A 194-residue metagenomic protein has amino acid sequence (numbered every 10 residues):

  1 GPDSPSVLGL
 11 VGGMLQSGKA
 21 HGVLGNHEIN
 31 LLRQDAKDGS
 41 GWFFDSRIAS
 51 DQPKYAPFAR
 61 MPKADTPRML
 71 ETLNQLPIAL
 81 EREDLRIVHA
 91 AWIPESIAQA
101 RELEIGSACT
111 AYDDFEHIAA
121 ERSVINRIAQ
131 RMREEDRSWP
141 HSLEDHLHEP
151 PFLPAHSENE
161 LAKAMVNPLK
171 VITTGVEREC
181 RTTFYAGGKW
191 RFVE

Functional and structural regions predicted by a protein language model:
G1: Acidic (Asp/Glu-rich) catalytic motifs at the cytosolic membrane interface
P5-L143: Active-site neighborhood of divalent metal-dependent phosphoester bond hydrolases
A119-E194: Alpha/beta-hydrolase fold catalytic core
